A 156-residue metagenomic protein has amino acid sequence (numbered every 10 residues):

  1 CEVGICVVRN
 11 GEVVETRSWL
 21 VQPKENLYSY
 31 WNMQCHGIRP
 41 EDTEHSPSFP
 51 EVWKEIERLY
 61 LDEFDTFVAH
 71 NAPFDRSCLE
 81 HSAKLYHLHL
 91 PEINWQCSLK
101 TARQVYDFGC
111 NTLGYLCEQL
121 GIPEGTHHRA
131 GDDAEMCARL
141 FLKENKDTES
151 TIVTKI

Functional and structural regions predicted by a protein language model:
C1-E92, D107-H128: Conserved non-catalytic scaffold segment of RNase H-like nuclease domains
K24, K54, K84, K100 (+2 more regions): Context-gated lysine
V52, M136-C137: Short Asp/Glu-rich motifs
L79, T101, C137-F141: Buried hydrophobic packing segments
H89-A102: Conserved beta-strand -> loop -> alpha-helix junction used to position metal-binding or nucleic-acid-contacting
Q119, A138-I156: Acidic two-metal-ion nuclease catalytic site recognized across multiple nuclease folds, prominently DnaQ/RNase D-T
D133: Conserved catalytic/binding loops enriched for acidic/polar residues
